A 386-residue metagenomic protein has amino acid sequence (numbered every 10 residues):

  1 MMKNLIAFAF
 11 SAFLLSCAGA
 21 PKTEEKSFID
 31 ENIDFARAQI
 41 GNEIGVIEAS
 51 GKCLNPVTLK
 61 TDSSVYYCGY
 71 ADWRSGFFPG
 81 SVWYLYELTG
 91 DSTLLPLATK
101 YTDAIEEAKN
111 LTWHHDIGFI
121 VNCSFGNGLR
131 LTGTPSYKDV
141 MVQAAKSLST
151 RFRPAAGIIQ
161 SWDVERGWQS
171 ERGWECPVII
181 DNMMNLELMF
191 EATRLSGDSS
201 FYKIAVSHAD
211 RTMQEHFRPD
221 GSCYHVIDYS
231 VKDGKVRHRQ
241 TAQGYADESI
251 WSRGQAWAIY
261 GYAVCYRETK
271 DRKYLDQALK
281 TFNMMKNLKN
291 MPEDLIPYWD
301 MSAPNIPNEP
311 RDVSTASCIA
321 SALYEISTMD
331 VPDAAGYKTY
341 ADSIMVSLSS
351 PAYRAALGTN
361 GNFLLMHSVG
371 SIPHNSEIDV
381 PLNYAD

Functional and structural regions predicted by a protein language model:
M1-S27: Bacterial Sec-dependent N-terminal signal peptides
K22-D386: Glycan-recognition and catalytic cores of secretory/periplasmic carbohydrate-active enzymes
